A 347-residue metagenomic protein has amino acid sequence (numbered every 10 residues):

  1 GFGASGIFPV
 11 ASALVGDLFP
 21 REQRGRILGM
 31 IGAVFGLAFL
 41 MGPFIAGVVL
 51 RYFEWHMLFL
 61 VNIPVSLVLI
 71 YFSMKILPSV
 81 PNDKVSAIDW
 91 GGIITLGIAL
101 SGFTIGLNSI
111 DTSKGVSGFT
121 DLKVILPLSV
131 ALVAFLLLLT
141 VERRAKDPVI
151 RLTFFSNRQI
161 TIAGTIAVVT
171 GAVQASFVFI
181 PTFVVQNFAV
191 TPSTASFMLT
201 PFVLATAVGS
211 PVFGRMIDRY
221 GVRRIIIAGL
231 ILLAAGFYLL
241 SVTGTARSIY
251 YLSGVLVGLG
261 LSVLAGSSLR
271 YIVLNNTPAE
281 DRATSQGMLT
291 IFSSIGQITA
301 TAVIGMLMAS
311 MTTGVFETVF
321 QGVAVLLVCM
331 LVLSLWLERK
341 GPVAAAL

Functional and structural regions predicted by a protein language model:
G1-G91: Helix-loop-helix hairpins in multi-pass membrane proteins, especially solute transporters
L14, L18, V48, I76 (+3 more regions): A residue-level signal for alpha-helical anchor/packing sites in multi-pass solute transporters
R24, G42, A99-L100, F177 (+2 more regions): ATP/adenylate-binding site constellation spanning eukaryotic-like Ser/Thr protein kinases, ABC-transporter
L37, M41, I45, V65 (+6 more regions): Hydrophobic faces of alpha-helical transmembrane segments in multi-pass integral membrane proteins
A38-L50, L107, P181, A300-M308: Small-residue (Gly/Pro/Ala) motifs that create kinks and tight helix-helix packing interfaces
Y52-T165: Hydrophobic transmembrane-helix bundles of small-molecule transporters
G91, T120-P127, A134, K146-P342: 12-transmembrane solute porter fold
V343-L347: Short cytosolic juxtamembrane segments of multi-pass membrane proteins
